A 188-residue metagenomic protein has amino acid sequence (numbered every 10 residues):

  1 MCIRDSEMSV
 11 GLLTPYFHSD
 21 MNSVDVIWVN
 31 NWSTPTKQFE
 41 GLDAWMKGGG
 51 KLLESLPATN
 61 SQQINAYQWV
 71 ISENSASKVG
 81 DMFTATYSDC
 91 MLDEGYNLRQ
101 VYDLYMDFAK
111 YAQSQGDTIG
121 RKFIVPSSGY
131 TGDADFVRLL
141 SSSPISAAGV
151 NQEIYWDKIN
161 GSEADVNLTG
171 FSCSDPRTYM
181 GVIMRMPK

Functional and structural regions predicted by a protein language model:
R4-K188: Short S/T/G/P-rich N-terminal loop/turn motif that feeds into the first structured element of a domain
